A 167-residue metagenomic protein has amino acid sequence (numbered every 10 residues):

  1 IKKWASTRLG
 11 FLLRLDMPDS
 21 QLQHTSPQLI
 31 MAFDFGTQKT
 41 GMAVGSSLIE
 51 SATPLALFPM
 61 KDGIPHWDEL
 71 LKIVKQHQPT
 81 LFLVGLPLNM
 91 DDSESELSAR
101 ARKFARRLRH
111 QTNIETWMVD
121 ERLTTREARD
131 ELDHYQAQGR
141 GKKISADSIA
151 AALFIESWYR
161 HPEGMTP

Functional and structural regions predicted by a protein language model:
F11-F33, T37-P167: Phosphate- and other anionic-substrate recognition elements at nucleic-acid/protein interfaces
